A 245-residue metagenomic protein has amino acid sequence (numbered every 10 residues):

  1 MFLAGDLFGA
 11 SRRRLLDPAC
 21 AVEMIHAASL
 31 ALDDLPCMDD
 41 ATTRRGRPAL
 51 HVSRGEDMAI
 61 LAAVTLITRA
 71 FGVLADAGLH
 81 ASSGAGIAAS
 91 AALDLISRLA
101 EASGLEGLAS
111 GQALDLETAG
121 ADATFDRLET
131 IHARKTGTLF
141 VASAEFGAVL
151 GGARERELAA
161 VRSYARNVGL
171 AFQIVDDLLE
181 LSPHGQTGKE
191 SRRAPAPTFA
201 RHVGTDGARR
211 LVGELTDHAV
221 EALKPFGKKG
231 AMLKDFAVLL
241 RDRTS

Functional and structural regions predicted by a protein language model:
M1-E221, A231-T244: Mg2+-dependent prenyl diphosphate-binding active-site environment of isoprenoid biosynthetic enzymes
